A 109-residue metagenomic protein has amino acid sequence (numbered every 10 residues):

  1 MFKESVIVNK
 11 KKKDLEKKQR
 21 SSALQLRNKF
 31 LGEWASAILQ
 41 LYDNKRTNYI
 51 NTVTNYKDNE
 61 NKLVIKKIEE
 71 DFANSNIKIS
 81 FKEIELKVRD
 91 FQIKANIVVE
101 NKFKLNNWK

Functional and structural regions predicted by a protein language model:
M1-K109: A charge-rich, low-complexity, intrinsically flexible signal that marks solvent-exposed coils, linkers, repeats
